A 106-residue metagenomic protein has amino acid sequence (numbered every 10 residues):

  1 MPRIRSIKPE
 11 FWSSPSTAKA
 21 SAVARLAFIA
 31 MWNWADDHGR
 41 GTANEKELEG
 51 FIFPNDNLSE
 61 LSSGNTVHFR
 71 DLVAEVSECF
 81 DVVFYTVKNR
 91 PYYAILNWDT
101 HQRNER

Functional and structural regions predicted by a protein language model:
M1-K88, D99-R106: Positively charged, structured surface patches that bind polyanionic biopolymers
R90-L96: Minor-groove-contacting beta-hairpin "wing" of winged helix-turn-helix DNA-binding domains
